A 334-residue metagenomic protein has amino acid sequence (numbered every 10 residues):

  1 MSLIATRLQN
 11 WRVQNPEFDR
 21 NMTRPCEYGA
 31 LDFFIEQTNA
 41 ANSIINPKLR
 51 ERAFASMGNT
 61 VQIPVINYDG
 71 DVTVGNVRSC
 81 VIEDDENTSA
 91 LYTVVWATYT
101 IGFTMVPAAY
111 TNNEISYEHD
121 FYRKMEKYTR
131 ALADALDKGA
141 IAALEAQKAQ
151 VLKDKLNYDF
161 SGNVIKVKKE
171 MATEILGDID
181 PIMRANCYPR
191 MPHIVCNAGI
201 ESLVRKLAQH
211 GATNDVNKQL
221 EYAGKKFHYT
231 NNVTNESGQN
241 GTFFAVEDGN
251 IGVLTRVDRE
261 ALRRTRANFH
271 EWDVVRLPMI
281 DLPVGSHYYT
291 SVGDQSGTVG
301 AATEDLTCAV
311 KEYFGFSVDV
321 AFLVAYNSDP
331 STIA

Functional and structural regions predicted by a protein language model:
M1-P47, A334: N-terminal alpha-helical "arm" segments
S2-Q9, V167-E170, R205-A334: Sequence/fold signature of self-assembling virion shell proteins
P25-D32, K138-I141, Q150-K153, P192: Short glycine-rich, low-complexity/disordered patches
G29-I101: Assembly/oligomerization interface modules of large self-assembling protein complexes
A97-T111: Residues forming anionic-ligand binding surfaces in small-molecule and nucleic-acid pockets of primarily soluble enzymes
I101, C187, I200, N250-V253: Extended low-polarity, hydrophobic cluster-rich segments
T111-M183, L323, N327-A334: Alpha-helical scaffold segments that mediate packing/assembly in large oligomeric complexes
A149-K226: Extended, solvent-exposed, turn-rich assembly/linker loops in the middle of proteins
